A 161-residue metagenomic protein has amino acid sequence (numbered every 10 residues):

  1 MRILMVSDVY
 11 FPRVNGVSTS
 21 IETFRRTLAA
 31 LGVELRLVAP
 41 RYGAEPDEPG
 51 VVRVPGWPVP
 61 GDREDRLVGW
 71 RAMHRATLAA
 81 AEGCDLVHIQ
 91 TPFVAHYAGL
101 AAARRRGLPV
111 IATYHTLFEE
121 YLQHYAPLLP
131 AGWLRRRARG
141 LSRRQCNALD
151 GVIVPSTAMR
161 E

Functional and structural regions predicted by a protein language model:
M1-P55, E82: N-terminal subdomain of nucleotide-sugar transferases
I3, L86, A103-Q123, R135 (+1 more regions): Active-site proximal beta-strand in glycosyltransferases
V17-S20, P40, Q90, V152-S156: Replace "coordinates the UDP/GDP/TDP-sugar" with "coordinates nucleotide-activated sugar donors
T27, A98, A102, Q145: Hydrophobic/aromatic ligand-binding patch that stacks against planar heteroaromatic rings of cofactors or nucleotides
G43, V94-A95, A158-R160: Alpha-helix capping/helix-boundary segments
V51-G56, R105-G107, L128-G132: Short, hinge-like loop/turn segments at secondary-structure boundaries
V59-A101, R105, G140: An amphipathic, basic-hydrophobic alpha-helix
R105, W133-G151: Membrane-proximal helix-turn-helix segments that form the acceptor-binding/catalytic region of lipid-linked
